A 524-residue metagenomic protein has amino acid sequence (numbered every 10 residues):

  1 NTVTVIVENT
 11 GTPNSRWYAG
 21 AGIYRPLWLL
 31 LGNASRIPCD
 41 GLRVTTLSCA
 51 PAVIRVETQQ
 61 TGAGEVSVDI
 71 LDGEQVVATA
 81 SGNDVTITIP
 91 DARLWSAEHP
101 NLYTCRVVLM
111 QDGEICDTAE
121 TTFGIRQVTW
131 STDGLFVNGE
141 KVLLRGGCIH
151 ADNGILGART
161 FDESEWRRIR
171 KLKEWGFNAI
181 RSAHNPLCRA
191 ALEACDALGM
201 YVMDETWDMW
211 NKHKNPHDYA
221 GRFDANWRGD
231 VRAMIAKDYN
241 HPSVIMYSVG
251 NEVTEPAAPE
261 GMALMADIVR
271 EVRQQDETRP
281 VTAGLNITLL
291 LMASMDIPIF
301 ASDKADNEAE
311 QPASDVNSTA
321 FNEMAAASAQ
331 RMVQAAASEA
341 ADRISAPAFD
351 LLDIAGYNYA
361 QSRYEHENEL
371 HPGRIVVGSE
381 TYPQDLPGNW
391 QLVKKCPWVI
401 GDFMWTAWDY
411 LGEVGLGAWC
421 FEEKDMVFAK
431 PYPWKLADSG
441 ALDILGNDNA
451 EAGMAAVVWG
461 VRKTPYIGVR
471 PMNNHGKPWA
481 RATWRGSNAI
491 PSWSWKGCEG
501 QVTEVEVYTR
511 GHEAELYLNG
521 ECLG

Functional and structural regions predicted by a protein language model:
N1-R189, E193-A194, L198-V202, D230-A233 (+8 more regions): Secreted/periplasmic carbohydrate-active enzymes, especially glycoside hydrolases
G11-P13, A19, L29, S35 (+4 more regions): Substrate-binding clefts and catalytic carboxylate motifs of secreted carbohydrate-active enzymes
T129, P186-C188, D208-W210, E252-V253 (+4 more regions): Active-site-proximal loop/turn and secondary-structure-junction residues that shape catalytic pockets, frequently
T129-D133, C188-A190, R222-A236, A340-D342 (+3 more regions): Alpha-helical scaffolding within the catalytic cores of extracellular/periplasmic polymer-degrading hydrolases
H150-E163, W175-A183, D208-N226, I245-G261 (+3 more regions): The substrate-binding groove and active-site-proximal loops of carbohydrate-active enzymes, especially glycoside
Y201-M209: Beta-strand-loop-alpha-helix segment that lines the small-molecule cofactor/substrate pocket of alpha/beta enzymes
K237-D238, A355: N-terminal Rossmann-like or analogous alpha/beta NTP/dinucleotide-binding catalytic cores that position adenine
